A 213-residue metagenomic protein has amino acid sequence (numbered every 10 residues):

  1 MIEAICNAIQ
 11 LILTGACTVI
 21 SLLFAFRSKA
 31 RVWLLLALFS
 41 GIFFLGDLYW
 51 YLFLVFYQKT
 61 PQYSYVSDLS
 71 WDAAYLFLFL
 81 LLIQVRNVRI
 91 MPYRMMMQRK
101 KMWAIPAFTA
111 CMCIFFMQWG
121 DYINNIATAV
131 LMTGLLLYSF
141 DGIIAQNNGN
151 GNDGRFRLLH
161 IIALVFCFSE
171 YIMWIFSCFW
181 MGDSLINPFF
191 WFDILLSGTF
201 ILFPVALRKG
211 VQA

Functional and structural regions predicted by a protein language model:
M1-A213: Polytopic alpha-helical membrane-helix bundles and their juxtamembrane interface segments in multi-pass membrane
